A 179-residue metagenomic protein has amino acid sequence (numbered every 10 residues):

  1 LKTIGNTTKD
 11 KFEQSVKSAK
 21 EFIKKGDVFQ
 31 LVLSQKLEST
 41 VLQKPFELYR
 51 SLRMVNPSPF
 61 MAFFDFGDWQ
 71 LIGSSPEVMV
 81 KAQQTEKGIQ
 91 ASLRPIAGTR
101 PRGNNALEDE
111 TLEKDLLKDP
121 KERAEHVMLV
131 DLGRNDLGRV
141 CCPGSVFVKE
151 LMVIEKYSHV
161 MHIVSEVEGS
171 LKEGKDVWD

Functional and structural regions predicted by a protein language model:
L1-D179: Extended alpha-helical targeting/anchoring segments, especially N-terminal organellar/secretory targeting helices
